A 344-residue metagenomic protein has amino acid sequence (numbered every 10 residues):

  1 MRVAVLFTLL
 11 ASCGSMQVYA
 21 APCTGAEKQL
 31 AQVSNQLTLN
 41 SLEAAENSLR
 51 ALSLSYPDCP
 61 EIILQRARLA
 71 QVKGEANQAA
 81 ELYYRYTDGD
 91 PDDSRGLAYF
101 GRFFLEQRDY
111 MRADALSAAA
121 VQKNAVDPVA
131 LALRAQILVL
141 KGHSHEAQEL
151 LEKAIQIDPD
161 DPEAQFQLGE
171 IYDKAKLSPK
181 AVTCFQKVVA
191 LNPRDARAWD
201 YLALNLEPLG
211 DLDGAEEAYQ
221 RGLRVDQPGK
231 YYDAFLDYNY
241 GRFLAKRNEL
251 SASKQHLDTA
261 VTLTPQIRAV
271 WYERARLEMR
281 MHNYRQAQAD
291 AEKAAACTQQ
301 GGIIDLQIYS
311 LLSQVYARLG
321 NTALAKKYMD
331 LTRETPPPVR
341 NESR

Functional and structural regions predicted by a protein language model:
M16-R68, V72-N77, E81, E334-R344: N-terminal leader/linker segments that initiate helical-solenoid repeat arrays
A26, P60-E61, S94-R95, D127-V129 (+6 more regions): Helix-start (N-cap) detector for alpha-helical repeat units in TPR-like alpha-solenoids, especially tetratricopeptide
L39-N47, V72-R85, Q107-A119, L140-K153 (+5 more regions): Structural signature of tandem alpha-helical TPR/SEL1-like repeats, specifically the intra-repeat loop/turn
S55, G89-D90, K123, I157 (+5 more regions): Structural marker of alpha-solenoid helical repeat scaffolds
R194-R280, Q286: Eukaryotic tandem repeat interaction scaffolds
Y231, I303-R344: Terminal, low-structured helical/coil segments at or just beyond the last alpha-helical repeat
